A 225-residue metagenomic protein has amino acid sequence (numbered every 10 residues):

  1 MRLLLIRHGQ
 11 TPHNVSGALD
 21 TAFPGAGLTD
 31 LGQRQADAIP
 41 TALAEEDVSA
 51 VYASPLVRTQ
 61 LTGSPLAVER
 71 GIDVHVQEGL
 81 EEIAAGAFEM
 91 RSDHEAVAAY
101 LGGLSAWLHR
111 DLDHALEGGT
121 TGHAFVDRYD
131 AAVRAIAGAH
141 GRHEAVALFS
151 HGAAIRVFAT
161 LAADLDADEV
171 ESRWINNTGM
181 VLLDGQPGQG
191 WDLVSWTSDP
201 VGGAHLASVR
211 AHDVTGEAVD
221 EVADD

Functional and structural regions predicted by a protein language model:
L3, E144-S150: Generic beta-sheet signal
L4, H75-Q77, V194: General small-molecule cofactor/ligand-binding pocket signal
R7-I72, V76: Active-site-proximal alpha-helix that buttresses catalytic centers in soluble enzyme cores
D37-A44, V126, D130-G138: Generic structural signal for well-ordered alpha-helical scaffold segments
A53, D127, F149-S150: Short beta-strand scaffold positions
I83-E95, G138, R142-E144, T160-D225: Acidic, low-complexity terminal tails and accessory targeting/binding regions of phosphate-metabolizing enzymes
G103-A124, E217-D224: Short glycine/proline- and acidic residue-enriched helix-loop micro-motifs that form flexible lids or anion-recognition
G152-R156: GST superfamily/GST-like fold recognition
